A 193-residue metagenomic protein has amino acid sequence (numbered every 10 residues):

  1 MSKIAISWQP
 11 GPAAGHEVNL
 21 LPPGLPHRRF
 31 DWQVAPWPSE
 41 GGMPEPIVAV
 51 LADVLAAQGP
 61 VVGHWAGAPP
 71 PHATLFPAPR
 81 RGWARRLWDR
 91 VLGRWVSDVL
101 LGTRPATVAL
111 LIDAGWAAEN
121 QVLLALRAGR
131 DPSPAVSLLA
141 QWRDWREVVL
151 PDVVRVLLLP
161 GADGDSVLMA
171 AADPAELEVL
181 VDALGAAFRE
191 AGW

Functional and structural regions predicted by a protein language model:
M1-W193: Structured alpha/beta or helical-core interaction and ligand-binding surfaces enriched in interleaved
